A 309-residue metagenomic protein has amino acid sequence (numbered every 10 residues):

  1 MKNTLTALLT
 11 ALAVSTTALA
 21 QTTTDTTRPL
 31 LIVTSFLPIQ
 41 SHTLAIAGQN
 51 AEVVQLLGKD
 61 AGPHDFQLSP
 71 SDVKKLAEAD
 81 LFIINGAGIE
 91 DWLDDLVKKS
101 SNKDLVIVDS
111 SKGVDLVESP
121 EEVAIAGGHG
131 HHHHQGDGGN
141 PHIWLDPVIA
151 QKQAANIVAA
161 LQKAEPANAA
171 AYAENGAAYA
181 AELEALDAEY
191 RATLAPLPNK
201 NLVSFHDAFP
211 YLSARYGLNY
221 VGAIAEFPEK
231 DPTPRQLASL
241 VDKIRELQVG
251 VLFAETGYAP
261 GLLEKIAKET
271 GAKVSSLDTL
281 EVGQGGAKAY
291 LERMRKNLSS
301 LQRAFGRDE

Functional and structural regions predicted by a protein language model:
M1-A20: Gram-negative bacterial Sec-dependent N-terminal signal peptides
A20-E309: Extracytoplasmic metal-acquisition and chelation regions
